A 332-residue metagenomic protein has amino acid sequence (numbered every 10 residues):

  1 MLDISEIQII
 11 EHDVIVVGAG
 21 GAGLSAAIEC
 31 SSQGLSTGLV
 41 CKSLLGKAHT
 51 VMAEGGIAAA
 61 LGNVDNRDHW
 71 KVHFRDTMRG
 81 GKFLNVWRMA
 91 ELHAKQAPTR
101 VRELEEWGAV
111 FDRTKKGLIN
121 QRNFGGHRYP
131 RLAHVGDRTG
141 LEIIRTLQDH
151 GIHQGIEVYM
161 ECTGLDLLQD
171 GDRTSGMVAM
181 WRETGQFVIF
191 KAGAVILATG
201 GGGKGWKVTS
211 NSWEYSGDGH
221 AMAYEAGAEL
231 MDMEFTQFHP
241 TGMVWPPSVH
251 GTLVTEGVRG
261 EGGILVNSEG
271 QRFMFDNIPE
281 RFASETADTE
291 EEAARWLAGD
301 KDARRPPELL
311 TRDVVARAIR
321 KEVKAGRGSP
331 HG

Functional and structural regions predicted by a protein language model:
M1-V14, S32: Extreme N-terminal leader/targeting segments of oxidoreductases
V14-L39: N-terminal Rossmann-like FAD-binding beta1-loop-alpha1 element of flavoenzymes
V16, G20-G21, L44, R138 (+1 more regions): Residue-level detector of alpha-helix initiation sites
S31-I57: Glycine-rich FAD pyrophosphate-binding loop
L45, M222, A228-G332: An anion/pyrophosphate-binding glycine-rich loop and adjacent beta-alpha core in soluble alpha-beta enzymes
A59-H93: Glycine-rich active-site loop/strand segments that organize a redox cofactor
R100, E105-Q186, K191, A198 (+2 more regions): Conserved redox-cofactor binding core of oxidoreductases
L197-S210: Flavin (primarily FAD) binding-site architecture
